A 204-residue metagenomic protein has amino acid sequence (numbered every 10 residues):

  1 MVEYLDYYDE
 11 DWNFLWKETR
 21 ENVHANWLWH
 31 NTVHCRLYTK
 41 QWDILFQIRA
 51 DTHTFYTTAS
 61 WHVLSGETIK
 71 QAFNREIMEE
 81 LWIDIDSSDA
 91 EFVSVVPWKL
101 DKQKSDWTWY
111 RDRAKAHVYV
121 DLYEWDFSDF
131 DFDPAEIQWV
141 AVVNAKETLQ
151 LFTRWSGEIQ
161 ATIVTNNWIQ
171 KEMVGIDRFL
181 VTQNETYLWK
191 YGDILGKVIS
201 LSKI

Functional and structural regions predicted by a protein language model:
M1-H34, Y38-K40: Acidic, metal-coordinating catalytic segment for phosphate/diphosphate chemistry, firing primarily on the Nudix
F14-K17, F46, E172: A sequence-level detector of short linear motifs
H24-L28, V96-A114: Acidic pyrophosphate-coordinating catalytic loop
T32-V63: A glycine-rich, hydrophobic loop/mini-helix early in the fold
F46, T58-V95: The catalytic Nudix box helix
H53-T54, L100-K102, R111-I204: Nudix hydrolase/Nudix homology domain
